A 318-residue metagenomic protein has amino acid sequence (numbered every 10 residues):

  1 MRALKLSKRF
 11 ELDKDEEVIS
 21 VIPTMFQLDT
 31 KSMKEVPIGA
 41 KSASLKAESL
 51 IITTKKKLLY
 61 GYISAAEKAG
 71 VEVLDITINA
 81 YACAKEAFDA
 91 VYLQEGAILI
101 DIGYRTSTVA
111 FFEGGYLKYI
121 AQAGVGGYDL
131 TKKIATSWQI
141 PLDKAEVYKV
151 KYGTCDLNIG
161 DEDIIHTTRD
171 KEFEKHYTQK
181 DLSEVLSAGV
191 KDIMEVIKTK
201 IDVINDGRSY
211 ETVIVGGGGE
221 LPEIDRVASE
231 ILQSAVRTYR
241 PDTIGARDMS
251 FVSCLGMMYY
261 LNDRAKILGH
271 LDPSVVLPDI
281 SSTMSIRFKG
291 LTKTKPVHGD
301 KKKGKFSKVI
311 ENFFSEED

Functional and structural regions predicted by a protein language model:
M1-A97, C155-D161, Q179-K180, D272-D318: Nucleotide/phosphate-binding catalytic cleft detector across ATP-hydrolyzing and phosphate-transferring enzymes
R2-A3, K57-I78, Y116-V150: Glycine-rich phosphate-binding loop plus the immediately following alpha-helix
L45, E113-L117, I204-E211: Short, surface-exposed connector motifs at secondary-structure boundaries
T54, D101, V215-G217: Small/polar loops that bind or transfer phosphate-bearing groups
K56, R105-T106, G218-L221: Gly/Ser/Thr-rich loops at beta-strand to alpha-helix junctions that form or flank small-molecule/cofactor-binding
E67, D89, L93, D101 (+1 more regions): Extended, folded domain segments that form the structural surfaces/walls around functional sites
D75, Q122-A123, T131-S137, K144 (+2 more regions): Helical "lid/coupling" subdomains associated with nucleotide-phosphate turnover
A90-Y119, I134: Gly/Thr-rich phosphate-binding beta-strand-loop-beta motif of the actin/hexokinase/Hsp70
